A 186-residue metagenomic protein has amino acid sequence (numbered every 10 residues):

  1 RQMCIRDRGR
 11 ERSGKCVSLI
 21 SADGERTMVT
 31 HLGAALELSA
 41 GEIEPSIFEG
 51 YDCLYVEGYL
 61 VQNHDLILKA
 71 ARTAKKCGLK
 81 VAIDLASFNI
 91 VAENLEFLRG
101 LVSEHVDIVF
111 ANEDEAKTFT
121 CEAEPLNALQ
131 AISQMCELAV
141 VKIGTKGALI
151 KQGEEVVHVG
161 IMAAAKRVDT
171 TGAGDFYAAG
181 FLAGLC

Functional and structural regions predicted by a protein language model:
R1-I5: Short, small-residue-biased leader/transition segments that mark boundaries at the very start of proteins
R6-S13: A short, structured active-site edge motif that brings together acidic residues
D7, S18-V61: Conserved phosphate-binding/catalytic loop of the ribokinase/pfkB sugar-kinase fold
K15-L19, T27, G147-K151: Short beta-strand scaffold segments in enzyme catalytic cores
E49-G50, E104-H105, M135: Alpha-helix C-terminal capping/helix-to-coil transition sites in glycosyltransferase folds
C53-Q130, K146-A148: Conserved beta-alpha-beta core of the PfkB/ribokinase-like small-molecule kinase fold
R72-K76, E96, E122-C186: Conserved phosphate-binding/catalytic region of the ribokinase-like
